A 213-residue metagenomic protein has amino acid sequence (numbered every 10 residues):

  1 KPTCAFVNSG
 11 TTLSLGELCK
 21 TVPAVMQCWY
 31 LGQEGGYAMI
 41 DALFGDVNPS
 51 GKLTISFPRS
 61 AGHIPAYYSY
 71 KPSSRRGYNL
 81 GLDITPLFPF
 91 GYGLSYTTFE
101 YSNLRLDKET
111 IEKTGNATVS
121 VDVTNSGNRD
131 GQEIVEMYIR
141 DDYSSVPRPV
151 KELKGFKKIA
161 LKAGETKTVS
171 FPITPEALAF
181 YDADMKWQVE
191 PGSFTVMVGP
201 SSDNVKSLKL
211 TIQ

Functional and structural regions predicted by a protein language model:
F6-Q132, Y138-R140, A163, P191 (+2 more regions): Secreted, periplasmic, or luminal enzymes acting at the cell surface/secretory milieu
D107, G155-K157, M185: Short, conserved secondary-structure segments in the cores of folded domains
N116-T118, T166-S170, V205-S207: Intrinsic-disorder/low-complexity, polar/charged segments enriched in Ser/Thr/Lys/Arg/Asp/Glu/Gln
S126-N128, D142-S144, E176, D203: Short coil/turn motifs at secondary-structure junctions
D130-M137, R148-P149, D182-A183: Short, hydrophobic/aromatic beta-strand segments
S145-Y181: Intrinsically disordered, low-complexity Pro/Gly/Ser/Thr-rich segments with frequent PxxP/GP/PP motifs and embedded
T174-Q213: Terminal connector regions
